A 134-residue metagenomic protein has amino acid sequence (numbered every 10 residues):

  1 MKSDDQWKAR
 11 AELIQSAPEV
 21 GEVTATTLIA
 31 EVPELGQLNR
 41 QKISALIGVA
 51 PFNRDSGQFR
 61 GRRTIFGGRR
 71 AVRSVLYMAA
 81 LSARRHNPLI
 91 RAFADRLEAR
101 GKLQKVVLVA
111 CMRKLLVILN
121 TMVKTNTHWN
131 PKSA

Functional and structural regions predicted by a protein language model:
M1-A134: A detector of single, family-specific signature residues that are central to catalytic or substrate-handling motifs
